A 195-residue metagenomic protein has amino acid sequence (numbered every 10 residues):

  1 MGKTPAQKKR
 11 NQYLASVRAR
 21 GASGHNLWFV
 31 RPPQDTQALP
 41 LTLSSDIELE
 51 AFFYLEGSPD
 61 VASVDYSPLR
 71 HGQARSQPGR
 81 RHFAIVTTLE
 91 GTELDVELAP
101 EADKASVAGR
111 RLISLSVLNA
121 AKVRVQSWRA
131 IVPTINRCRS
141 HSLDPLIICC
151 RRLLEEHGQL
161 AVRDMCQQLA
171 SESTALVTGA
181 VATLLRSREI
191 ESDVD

Functional and structural regions predicted by a protein language model:
M1-D195: Electrostatic, structured charged patches in enzyme active sites and in nucleic-acid/phosphate-binding
